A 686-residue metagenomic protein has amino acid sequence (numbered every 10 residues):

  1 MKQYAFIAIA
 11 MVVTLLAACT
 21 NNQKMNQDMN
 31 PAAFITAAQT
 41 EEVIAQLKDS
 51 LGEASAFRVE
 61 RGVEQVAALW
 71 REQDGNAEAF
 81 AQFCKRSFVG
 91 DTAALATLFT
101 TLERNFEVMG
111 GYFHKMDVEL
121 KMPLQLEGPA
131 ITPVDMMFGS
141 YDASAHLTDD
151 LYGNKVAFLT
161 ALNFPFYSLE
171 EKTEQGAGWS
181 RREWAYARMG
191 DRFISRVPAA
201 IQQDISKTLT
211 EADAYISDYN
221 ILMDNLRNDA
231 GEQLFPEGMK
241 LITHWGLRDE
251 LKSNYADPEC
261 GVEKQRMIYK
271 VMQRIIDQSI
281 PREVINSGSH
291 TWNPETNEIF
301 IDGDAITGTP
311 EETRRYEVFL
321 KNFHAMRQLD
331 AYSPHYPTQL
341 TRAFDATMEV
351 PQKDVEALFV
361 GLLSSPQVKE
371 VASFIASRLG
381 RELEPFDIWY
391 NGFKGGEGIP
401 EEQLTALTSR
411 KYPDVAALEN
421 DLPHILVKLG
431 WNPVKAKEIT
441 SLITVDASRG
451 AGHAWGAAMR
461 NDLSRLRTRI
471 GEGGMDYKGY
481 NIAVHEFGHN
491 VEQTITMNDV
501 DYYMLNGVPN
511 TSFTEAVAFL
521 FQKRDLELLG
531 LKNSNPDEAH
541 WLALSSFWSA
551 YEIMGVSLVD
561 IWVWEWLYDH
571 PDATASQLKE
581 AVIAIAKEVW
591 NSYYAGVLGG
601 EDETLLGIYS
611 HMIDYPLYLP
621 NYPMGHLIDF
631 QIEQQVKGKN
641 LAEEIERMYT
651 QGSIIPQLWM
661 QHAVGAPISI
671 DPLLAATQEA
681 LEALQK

Functional and structural regions predicted by a protein language model:
M1-A5: Positively charged n-region of N-terminal signal peptides that target proteins for export
F6-V13: Sec-dependent N-terminal signal peptides
L15-A18: C-terminal motif of bacterial Sec signal peptides marking the signal peptidase cleavage site
K24-E298, Q328-G398, D572-K686: C-terminal, non-catalytic "cap/extension" segments appended to globular domains
R327, I495-D499, Y503-W548, G625 (+1 more regions): Post-HExxH zinc-binding segment in Zn-dependent metallohydrolases
P400-D462: Auxiliary, metal-adjacent structural segments of Zn-dependent hydrolase domains
L466-M497, A518-F519: Active-site recognition of the HExxH zinc-binding catalytic motif
E527-S610: Long, amphipathic alpha-helical stalk/connector segments used for oligomerization, subunit docking, or mechanical
